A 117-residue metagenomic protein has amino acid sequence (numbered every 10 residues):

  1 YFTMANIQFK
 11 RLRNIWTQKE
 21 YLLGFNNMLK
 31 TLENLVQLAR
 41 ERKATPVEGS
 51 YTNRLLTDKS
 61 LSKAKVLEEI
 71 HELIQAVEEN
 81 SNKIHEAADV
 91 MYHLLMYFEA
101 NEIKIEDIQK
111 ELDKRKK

Functional and structural regions predicted by a protein language model:
Y1-A87, M91-K117: Flexible "arm" and connector segments at domain edges
